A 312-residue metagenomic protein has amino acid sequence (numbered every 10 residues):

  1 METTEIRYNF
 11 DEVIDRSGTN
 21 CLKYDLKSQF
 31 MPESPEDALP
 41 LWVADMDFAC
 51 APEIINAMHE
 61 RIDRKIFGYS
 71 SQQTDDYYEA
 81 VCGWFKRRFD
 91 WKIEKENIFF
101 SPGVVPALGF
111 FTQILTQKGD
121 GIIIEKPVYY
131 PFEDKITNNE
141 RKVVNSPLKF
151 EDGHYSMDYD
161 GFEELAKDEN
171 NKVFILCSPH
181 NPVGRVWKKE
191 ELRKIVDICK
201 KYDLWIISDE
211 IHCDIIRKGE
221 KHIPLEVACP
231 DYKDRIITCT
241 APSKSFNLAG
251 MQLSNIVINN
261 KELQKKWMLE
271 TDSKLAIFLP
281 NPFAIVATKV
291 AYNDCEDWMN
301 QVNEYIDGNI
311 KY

Functional and structural regions predicted by a protein language model:
E2-G103, F110, A291-D294: N-terminal small-domain helix-loop-helix segment of the aminotransferase-like
L39-L41, I123, V144, I207 (+2 more regions): Hydrophobic/aromatic beta-strand patches that form the interior of the parallel beta-sheet core in alpha/beta enzyme
A44-M46, S178-P182, K244: Short glycine-rich anion-binding loops that position phosphate/pyrophosphate groups of nucleotides and phosphorylated
F67-D197, D214-I215, G219-V227, I237: Conserved core of the PLP fold type I
R141, K201-L204, K233-D234: A short helix->loop->beta-strand "cap" motif at the edges of active sites that frequently abuts
S178, I206-I207: Residue-level marker for buried hydrophobic side chains located in beta-strands that build the well-ordered beta-sheet
E210: Walker B catalytic acidic pair
R235-Y312: PLP-dependent aminotransferase class I/II
